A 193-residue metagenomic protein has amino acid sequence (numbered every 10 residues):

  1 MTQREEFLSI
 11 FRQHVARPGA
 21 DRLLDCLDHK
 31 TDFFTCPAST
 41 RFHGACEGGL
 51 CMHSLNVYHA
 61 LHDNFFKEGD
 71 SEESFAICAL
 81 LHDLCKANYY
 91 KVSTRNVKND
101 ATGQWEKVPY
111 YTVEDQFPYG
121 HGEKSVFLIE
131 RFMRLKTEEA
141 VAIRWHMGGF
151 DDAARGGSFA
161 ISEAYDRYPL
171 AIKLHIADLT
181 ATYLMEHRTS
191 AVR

Functional and structural regions predicted by a protein language model:
M1, V192-R193: Short intrinsically disordered terminal tails
M1-C36: Non-catalytic interface/linker regions that flank or bridge core catalytic/transmembrane domains
L23-K30, H43-L55: All-alpha helical catalytic cores of prenyl diphosphate-utilizing isoprenoid enzymes
A38-G44, M52, H59, D63-S190: Divalent metal-dependent catalytic cores for phosphoryl transfer on phosphate-bearing substrates
